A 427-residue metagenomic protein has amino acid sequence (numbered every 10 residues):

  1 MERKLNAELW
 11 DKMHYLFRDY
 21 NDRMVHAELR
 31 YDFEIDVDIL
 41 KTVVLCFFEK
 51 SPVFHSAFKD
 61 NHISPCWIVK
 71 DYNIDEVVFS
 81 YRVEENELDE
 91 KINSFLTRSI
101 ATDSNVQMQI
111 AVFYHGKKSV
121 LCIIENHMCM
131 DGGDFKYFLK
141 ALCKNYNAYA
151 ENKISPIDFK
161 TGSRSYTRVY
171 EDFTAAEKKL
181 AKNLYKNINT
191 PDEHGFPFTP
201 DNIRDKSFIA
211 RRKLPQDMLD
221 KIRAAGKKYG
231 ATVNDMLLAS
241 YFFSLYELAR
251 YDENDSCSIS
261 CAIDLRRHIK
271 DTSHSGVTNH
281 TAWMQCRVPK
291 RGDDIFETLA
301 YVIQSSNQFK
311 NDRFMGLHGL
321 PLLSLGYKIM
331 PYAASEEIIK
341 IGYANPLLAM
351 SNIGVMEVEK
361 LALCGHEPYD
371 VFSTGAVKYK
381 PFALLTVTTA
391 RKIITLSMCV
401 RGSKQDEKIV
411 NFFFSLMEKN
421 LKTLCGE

Functional and structural regions predicted by a protein language model:
M1-S64, E85-M108, E247-E427: Acyl-thioester-dependent acyl-group transfer interface
E2-Y15, V25, N86, C129 (+3 more regions): Non-catalytic, low-complexity flexible loops and terminal extensions
R23-A27, D75-V77, S119, N126 (+3 more regions): Short amphipathic alpha-helical segments
D32-P52, I123-K140, R211-D252, L396 (+1 more regions): Acyl activation and transfer enzymes in specialized metabolism, enriched for ANL adenylate-forming modules
W67-V77: Structured interaction and signal-relay segments at domain junctions
S80-V83: Short acidic-hydrophobic, aromatic-tinged amphipathic segments that line or gate anion-handling sites
L88, A101-Y149, F159-D172, F382 (+1 more regions): Histidine-centered acyl-transfer/condensation active-site motif and its immediate structural neighborhood
Y114-K118, K144-I154, K228-N234, S244-S256: Secondary-structure boundary elements
